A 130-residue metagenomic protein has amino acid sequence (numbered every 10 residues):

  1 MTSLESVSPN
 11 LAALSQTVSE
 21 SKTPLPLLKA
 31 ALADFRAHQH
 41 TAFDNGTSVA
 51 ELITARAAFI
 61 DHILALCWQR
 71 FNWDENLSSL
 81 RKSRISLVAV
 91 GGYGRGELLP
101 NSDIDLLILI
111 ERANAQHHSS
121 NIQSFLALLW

Functional and structural regions predicted by a protein language model:
M1-E75, S79-S83, N101: N-terminal regions immediately upstream of nucleotidyltransferase
S79, A127-L128: A general structural signal for short secondary-structure junctions and capping/turn motifs
S86-S119, L129: Catalytic metal-binding acidic patch
I122-F125: Amphipathic alpha-helical segments in well-structured domains
